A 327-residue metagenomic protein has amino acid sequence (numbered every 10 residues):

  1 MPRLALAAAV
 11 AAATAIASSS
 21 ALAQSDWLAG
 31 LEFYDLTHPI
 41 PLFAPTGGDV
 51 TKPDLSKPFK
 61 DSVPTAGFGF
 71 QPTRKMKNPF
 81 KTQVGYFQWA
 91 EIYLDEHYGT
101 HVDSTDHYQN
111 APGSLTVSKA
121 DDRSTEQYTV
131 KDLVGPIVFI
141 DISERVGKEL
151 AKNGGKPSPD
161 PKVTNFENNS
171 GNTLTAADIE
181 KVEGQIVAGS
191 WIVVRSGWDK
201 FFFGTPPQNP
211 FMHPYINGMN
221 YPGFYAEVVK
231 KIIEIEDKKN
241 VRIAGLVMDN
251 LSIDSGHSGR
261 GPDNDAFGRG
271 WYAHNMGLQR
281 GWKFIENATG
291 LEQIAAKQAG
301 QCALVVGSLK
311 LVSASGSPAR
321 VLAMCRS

Functional and structural regions predicted by a protein language model:
M1-A7: Bacterial N-terminal signal peptides that target proteins for export
S18-S20: N-terminal signal peptide c-region/cleavage motif recognized by signal peptidases
L22-S327: Active-/binding-site microenvironments in catalytic and ligand-binding cores
